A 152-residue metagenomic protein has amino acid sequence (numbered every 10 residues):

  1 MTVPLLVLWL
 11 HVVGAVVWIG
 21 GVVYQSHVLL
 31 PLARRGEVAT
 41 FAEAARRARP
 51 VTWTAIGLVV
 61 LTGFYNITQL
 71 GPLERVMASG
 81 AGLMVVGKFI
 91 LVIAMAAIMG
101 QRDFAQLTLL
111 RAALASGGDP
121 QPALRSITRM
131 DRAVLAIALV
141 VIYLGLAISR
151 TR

Functional and structural regions predicted by a protein language model:
M1-R152: Polytopic transmembrane helical bundles with strong interfacial aromatic enrichment
